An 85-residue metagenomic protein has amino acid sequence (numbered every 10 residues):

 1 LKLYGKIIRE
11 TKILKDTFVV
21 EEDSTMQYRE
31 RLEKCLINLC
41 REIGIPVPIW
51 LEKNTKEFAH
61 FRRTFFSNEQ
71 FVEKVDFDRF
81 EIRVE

Functional and structural regions predicted by a protein language model:
L3-G5, E10: Amphipathic beta-strand/beta-sheet edge segments enriched in Tyr/Trp
E10, L14, F58-H60: A generic structural signal for ordered alpha-helices
I13-E42: Short, flexible N-terminal segments of the mature chain
R31-E85: Acidic, low-complexity intrinsically disordered segments
